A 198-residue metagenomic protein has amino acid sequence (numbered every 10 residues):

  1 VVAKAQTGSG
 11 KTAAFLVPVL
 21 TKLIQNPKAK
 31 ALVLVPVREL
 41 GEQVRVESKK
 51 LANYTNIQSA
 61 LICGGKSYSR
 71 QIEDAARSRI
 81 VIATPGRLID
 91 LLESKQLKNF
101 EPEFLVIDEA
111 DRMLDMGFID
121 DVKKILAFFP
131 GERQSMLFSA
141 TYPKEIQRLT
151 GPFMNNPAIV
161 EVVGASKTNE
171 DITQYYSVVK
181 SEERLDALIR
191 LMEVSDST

Functional and structural regions predicted by a protein language model:
V1, K28, S78, D196-S197: Short, high-confidence coil segments that cap the C-terminus of an alpha-helix and link into the following beta-strand
V1, T12-N26, E47-L51, I89: Walker A/P-loop NTP-binding motif
V1-K4, D108: Conserved pre-motif I regulatory segment
A5-S9: The conserved Walker
V19, Q96-L97: ASCE P-loop NTPase motor core, strongest for the SF2 helicase catalytic module
L20, G41, S69, I89 (+3 more regions): Nucleotide phosphate-binding site architecture
P27-E93, E101-F104, Q147-R148, I159-V162 (+1 more regions): Conserved nucleic-acid-binding Ia/Ib motif block in the N-terminal RecA-like helicase ATPase lobe
L32, L51, A60, K98-T198: Interdomain coupling/hinge region of P-loop NTPase helicase/AAA+ cores
